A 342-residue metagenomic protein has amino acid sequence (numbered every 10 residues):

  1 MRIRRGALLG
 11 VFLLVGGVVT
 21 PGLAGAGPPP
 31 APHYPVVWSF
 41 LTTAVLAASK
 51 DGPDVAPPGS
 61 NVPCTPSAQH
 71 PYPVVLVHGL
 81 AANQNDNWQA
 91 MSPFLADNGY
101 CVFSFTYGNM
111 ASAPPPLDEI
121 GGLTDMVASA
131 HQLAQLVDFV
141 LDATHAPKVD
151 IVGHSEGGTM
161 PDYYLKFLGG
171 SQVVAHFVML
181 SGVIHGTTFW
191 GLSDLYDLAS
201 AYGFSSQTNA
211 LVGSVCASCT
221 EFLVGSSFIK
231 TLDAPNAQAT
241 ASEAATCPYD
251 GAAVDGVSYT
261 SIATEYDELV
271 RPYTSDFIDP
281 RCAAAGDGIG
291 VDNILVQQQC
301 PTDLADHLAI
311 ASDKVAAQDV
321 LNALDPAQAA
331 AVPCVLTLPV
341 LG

Functional and structural regions predicted by a protein language model:
R2-N98, V335-G342: Flexible, membrane-associating and regulatory peripheral segments of lipid-active enzymes
A24-P53, W190-S214, A311-V315, D325-G342: Composition-driven, intrinsically disordered low-complexity tracts enriched in small residues
Y72, D86, A90, D97 (+7 more regions): Extracytoplasmic/secreted proteins, especially bacterial periplasmic and envelope-associated proteins
H78, V102, V127-D233: Serine-dependent carboxylesterase/thioesterase catalytic core of lipase-like alpha/beta-hydrolase/SGNH enzymes
F94-P115: Conserved alpha/beta-hydrolase
P115-Q132: Catalytic nucleophile-loop/oxyanion-hole region of alpha/beta-hydrolase and closely related hydrolase-like folds
S218-V270: The feature captures the conserved acid-bearing segment of alpha/beta-hydrolase catalytic domains
A252-G342: C-terminal catalytic-base region of ester-bond hydrolases, centering on the histidine of the charge-relay
